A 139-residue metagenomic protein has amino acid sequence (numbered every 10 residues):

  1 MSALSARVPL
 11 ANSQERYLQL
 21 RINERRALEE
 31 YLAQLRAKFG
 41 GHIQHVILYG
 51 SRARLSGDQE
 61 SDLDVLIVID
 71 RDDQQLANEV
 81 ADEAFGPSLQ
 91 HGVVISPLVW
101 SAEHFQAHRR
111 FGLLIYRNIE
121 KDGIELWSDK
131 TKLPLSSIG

Functional and structural regions predicted by a protein language model:
S2-H45, A53-Q59, I69-G139: Catalytic core of pol beta-like nucleotidyltransferases
L63-I67: Short beta-strand->loop micro-motif that forms the acidic, two-metal-ion catalytic signature in nucleotide-processing
